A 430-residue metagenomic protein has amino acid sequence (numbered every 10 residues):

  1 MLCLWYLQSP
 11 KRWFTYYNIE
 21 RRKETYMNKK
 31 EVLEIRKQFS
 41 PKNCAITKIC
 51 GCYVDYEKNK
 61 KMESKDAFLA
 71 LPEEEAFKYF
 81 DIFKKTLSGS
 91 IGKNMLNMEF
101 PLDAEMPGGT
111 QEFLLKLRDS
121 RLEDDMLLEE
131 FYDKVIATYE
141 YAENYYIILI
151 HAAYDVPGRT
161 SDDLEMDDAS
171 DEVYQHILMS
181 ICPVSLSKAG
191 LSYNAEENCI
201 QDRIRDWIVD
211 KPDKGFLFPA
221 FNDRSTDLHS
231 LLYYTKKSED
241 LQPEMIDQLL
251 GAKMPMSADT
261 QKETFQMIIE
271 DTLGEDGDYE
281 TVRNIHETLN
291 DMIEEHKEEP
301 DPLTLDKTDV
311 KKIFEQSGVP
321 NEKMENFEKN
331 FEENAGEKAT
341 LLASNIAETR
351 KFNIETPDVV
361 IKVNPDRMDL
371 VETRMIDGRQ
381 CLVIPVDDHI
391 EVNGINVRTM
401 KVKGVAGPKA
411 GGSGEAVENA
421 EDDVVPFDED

Functional and structural regions predicted by a protein language model:
R12, R21-R22: Basic polycationic patches enriched in arginine
Y26, N43, K48-R350: Long, hydrophobic alpha/beta structural blocks
L33-R36: Post-signal/leader-peptide non-cytosolic segments of secretory proteins
E315-D430: C-terminal, beta-strand-rich globular interaction domains
